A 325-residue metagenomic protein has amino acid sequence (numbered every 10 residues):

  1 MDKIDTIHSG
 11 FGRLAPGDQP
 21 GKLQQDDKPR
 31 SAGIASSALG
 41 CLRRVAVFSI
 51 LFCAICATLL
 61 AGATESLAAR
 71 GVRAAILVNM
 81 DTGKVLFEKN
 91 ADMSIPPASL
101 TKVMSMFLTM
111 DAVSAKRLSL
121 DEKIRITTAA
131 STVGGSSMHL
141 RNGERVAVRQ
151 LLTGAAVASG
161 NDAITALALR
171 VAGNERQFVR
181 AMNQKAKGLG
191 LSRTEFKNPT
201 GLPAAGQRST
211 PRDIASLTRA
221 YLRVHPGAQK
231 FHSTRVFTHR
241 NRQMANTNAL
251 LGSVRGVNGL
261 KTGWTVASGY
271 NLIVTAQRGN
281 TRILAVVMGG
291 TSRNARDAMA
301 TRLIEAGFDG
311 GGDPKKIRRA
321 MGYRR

Functional and structural regions predicted by a protein language model:
M1-L42: N-terminal secretory signal peptides that target proteins for export/translocation
D2, A61-R212, L222: Active-site-adjacent loops and short helices of periplasmic peptidoglycan-processing enzymes
A15-G17, I55, P96, S114: Hydrophobic alpha-helical membrane context
R44-V45, V103, R278: Hydrophobic alpha-helical segments, especially transmembrane helices and their immediate juxtamembrane helical caps
A46-A61: Bacterial N-terminal signal peptides
T58, E65-A68, R117, K315-R325: Polybasic, low-complexity, intrinsically disordered segments
L191-E195, P199, P203-R325: Domain-terminus/edge residues, biased toward the C-terminal soluble/receptor-binding domains of extracytoplasmic
